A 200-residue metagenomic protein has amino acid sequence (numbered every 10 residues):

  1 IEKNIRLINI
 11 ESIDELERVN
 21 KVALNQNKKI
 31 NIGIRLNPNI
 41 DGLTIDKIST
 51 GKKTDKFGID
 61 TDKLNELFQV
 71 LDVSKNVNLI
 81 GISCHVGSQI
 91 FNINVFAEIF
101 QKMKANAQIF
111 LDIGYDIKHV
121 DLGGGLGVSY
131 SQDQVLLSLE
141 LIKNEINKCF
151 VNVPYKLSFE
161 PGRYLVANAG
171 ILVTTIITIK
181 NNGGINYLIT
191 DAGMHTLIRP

Functional and structural regions predicted by a protein language model:
I1-H119: Active-site-proximal beta-alpha core segment in soluble small-molecule metabolic enzymes
V86-P200: C-terminal active-site-proximal or functional interface alpha/beta core segments in diverse enzymes
